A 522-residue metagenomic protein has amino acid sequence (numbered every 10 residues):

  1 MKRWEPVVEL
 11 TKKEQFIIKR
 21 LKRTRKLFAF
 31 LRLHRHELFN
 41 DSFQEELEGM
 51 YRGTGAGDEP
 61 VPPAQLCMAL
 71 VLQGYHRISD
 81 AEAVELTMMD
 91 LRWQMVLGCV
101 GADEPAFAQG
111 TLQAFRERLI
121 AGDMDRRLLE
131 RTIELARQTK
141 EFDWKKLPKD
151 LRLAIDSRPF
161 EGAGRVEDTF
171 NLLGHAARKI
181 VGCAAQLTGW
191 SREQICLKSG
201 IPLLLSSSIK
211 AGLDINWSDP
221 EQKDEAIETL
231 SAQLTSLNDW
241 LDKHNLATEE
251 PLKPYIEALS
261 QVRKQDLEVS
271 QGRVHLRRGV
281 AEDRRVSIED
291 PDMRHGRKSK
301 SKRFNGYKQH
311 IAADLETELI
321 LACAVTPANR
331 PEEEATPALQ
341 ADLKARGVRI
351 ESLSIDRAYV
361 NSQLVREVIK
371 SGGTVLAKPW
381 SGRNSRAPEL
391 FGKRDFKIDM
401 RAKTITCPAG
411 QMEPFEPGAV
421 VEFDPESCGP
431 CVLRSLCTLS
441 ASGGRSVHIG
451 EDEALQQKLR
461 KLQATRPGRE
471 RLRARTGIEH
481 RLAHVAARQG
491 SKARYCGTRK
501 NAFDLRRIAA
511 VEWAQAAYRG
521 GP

Functional and structural regions predicted by a protein language model:
M1-A56: Basic, low-complexity segments
E59-P62: Short helix-capping and inter-helix turn/linker motifs at the boundaries of alpha-helical repeat units
Q65-R77: Alpha-helical support elements that line or immediately flank enzyme active sites and cofactor-binding pockets
L72-G74, L86, L353: Conserved catalytic-core segments centered on acid/base and nucleophilic motifs
S79-E82, G101, P105, T111-P522: Anion-binding and metal-coordination hotspots
A83-M95: DNA-recognition alpha helix
